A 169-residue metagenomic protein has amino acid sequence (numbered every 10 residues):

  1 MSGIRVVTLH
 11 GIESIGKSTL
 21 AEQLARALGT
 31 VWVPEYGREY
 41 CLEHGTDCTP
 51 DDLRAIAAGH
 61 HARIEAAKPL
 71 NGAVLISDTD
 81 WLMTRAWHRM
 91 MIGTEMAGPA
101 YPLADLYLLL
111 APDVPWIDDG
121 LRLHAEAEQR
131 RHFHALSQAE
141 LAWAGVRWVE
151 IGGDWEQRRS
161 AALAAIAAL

Functional and structural regions predicted by a protein language model:
S2-V6, G72: Pre-Walker A (Motif I) flank of P-loop NTPase domains
L9: Hydrophobic anchor at the beta1->P-loop junction of P-loop NTPases
E13: The conserved Walker
K17: Conserved lysine of the Walker
E22-E65: Conserved substrate/cofactor phosphate-moiety recognition/catalytic segment in nucleotide-dependent phosphotransferases
A55-P102, I117-D119: Glycine-rich phosphate-binding loop used to anchor ATP phosphates in small-molecule kinases, encompassing both
I92-Q157: A glycine- and Lys/Arg-enriched "phosphate-lid" helix/loop adjacent to the NTP-binding pocket of small-molecule kinases
